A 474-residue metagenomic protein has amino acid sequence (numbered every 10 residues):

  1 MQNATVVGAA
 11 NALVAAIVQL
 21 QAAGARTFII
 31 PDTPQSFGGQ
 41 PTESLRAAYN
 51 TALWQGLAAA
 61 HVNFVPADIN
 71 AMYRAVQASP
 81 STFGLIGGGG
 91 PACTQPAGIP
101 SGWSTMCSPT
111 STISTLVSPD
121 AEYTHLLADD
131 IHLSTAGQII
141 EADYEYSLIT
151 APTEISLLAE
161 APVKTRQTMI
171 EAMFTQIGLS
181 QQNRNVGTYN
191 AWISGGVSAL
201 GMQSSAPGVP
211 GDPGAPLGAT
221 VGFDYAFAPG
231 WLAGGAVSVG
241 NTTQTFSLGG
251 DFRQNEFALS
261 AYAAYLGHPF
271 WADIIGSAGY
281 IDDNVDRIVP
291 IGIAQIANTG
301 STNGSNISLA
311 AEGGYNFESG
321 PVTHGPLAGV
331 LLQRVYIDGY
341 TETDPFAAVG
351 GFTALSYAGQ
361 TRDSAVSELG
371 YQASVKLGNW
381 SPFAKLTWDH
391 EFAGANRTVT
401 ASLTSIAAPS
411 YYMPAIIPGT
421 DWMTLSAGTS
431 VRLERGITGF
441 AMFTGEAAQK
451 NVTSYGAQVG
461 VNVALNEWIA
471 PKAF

Functional and structural regions predicted by a protein language model:
M1, Q21, T27-D32, V65-D68 (+3 more regions): Structural recognition of the beta-strand scaffold that forms the well-ordered cores of secreted hydrolase catalytic
M1-G8, P34-Q35: Oxyanion-hole/transition-state-stabilizing segment in secreted/luminal serine hydrolases and related acyltransferases
Q2, G38-P41, V76, Q244-T245 (+1 more regions): Extracytoplasmic/secreted cell-surface and envelope-processing proteins
A9-A16, L45, Y49, L53 (+3 more regions): Stable alpha-helical elements in mature extracytoplasmic
A16-T27, Y49-A67, L369-L377, L433: A structural motif corresponding to the C-terminal end of an alpha-helix and its immediate exit/capping segment
Q40-S44, A48, A52, F64-I131: Mobile gating loops/cap/lid regions near enzyme active sites that modulate substrate access
T115-A215, A219-V221, G304, L465-F474: Outer-membrane translocation/initiation segment of Type V secreted surface proteins
T188-F474: Membrane translocator/pore-forming domains, dominated by Gram-negative outer-membrane beta-barrels
